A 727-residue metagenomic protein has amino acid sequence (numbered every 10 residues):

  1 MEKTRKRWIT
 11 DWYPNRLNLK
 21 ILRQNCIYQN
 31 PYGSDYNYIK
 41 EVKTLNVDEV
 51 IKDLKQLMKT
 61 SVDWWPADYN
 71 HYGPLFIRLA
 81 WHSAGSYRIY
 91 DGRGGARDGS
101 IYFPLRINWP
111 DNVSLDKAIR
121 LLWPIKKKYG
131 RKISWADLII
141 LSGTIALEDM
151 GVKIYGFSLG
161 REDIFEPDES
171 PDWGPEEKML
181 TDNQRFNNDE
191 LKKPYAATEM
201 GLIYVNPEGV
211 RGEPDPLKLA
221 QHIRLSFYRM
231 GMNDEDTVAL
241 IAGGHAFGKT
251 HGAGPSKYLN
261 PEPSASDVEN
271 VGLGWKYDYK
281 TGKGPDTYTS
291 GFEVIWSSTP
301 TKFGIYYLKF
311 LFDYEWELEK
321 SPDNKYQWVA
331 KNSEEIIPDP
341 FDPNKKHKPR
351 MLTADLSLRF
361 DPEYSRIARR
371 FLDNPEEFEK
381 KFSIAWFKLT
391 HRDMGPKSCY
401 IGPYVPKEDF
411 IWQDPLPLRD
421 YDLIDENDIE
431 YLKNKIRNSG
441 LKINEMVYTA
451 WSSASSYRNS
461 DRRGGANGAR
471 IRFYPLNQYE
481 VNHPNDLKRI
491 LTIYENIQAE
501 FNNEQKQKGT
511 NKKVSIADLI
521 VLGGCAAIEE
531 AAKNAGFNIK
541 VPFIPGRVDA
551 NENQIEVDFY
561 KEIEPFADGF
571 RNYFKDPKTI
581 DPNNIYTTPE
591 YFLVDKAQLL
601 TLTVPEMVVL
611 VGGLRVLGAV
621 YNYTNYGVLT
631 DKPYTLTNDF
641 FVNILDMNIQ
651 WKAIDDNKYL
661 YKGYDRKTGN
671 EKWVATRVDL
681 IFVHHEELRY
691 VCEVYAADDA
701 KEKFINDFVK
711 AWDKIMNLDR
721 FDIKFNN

Functional and structural regions predicted by a protein language model:
M1-N727: Long, well-ordered alpha/beta core segments of mature domains
